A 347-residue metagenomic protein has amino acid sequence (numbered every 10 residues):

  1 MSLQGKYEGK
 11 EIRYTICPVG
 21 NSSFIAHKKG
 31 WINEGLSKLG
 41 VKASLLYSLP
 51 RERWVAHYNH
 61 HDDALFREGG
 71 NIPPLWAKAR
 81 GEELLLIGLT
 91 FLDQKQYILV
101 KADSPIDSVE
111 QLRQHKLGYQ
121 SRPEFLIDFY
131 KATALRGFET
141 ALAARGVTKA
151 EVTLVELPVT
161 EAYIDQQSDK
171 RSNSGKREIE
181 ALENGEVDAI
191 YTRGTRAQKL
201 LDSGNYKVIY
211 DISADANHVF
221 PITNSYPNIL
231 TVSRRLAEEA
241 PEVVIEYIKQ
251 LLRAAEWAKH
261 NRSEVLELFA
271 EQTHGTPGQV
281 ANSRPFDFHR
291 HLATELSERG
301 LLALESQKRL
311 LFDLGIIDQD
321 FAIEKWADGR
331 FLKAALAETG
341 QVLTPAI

Functional and structural regions predicted by a protein language model:
M1-K10, V342-I347: Short, low-complexity disordered leader/linker segments with a strong preference for bacterial N-terminal type II
Y7-A150, L154-L157: Short, glycine-/small- and polar/acidic-enriched structural segments that line small-molecule recognition paths
K38-L46, G146-L154, E242, T273-P285 (+1 more regions): Short, surface-exposed acidic
I72, D169-L268: Pocket-lining segment of extracytoplasmic ligand-binding domains
L84-L92, T153-L157, N205-N224, A322: Short beta-strand->loop
T148-G175: Short, flexible helix-coil linker/hinge segments at the edges of structured domains or between repeats
A240-I316: Secondary-structure end/capping motifs
L311-I347: Conserved C-terminal helix/tail region of periplasmic/extracytoplasmic solute-binding proteins
